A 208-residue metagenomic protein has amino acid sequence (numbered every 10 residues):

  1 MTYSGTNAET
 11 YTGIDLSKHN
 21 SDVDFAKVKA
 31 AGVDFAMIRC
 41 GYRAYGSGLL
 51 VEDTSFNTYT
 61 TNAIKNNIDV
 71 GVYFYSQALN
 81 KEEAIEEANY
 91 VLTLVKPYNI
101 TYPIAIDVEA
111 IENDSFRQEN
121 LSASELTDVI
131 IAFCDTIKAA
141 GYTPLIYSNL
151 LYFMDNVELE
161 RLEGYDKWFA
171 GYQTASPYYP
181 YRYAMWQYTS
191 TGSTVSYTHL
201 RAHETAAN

Functional and structural regions predicted by a protein language model:
M1-S4: Non-catalytic propeptide/linker segments at domain boundaries
T6-K29, I38-I130: Substrate-binding cleft of extracellular glycoside hydrolase catalytic domains
D34: Short acidic/polar active-site loop segments enriched in Thr and Asp
G46-G48, P177-R182, Y197: Short, charged, surface-exposed secondary-structure boundary motifs
I100-Y179: Catalytic domains of cell-wall/extracellular-matrix polysaccharide-remodeling enzymes, centered on de-N-acetylation
M185: Structured alpha-helical
T198-T205: Conserved small/polar residues in nucleotide/adenosyl-binding loops
